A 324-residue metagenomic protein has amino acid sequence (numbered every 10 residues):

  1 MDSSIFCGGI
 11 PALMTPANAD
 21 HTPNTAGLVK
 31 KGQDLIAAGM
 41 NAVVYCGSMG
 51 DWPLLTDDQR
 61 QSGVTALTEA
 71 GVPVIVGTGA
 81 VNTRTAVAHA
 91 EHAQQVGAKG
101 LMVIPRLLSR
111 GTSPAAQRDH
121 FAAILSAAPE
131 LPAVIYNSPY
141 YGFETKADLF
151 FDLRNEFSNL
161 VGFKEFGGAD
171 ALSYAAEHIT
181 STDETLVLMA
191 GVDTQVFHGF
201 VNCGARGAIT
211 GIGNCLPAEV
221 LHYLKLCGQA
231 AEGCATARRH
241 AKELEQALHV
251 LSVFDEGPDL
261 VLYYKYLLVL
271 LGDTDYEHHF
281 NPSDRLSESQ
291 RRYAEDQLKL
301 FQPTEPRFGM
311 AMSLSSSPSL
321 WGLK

Functional and structural regions predicted by a protein language model:
D2-E144: Active-site beta->alpha loop and helix N-cap motifs at the rims of alpha/beta catalytic domains
C7, C46-M49, V76-T78, V161 (+4 more regions): Short glycine-rich loop/turn motifs that provide flexible caps or phosphate-binding loops at active sites
L28, R60, V64, A86 (+6 more regions): A general structural signal for well-ordered alpha-helical segments in protein cores
G63-V64, G71, Q95-V96, F121-A122 (+4 more regions): Short alpha-helix boundary/capping motifs
G71, A128, F157, L271-G272: A broad structural signal for alpha-helix termini and local helix breaks/kinks
A123-A128, S138-G257: Catalytic alpha/beta core domains of metabolic enzymes, predominantly
H198-K324: Structured C-terminal cap/extension of enzyme domains
